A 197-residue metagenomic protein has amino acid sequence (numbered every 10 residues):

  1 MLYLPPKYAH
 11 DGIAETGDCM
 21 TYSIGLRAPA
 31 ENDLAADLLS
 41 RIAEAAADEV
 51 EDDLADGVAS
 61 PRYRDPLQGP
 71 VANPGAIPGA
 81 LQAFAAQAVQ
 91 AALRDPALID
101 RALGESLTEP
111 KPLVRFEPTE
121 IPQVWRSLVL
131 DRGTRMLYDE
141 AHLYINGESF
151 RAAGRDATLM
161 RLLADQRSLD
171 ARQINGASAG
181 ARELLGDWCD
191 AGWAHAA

Functional and structural regions predicted by a protein language model:
M1-A9, I13: Conserved metal-binding segment of the jelly-roll/cupin
A9, R27-P29, F150: Short, glycine-/Ser/Thr-/acidic-enriched flexible segments
E15-D18, S23-R64: Double-stranded beta-helix
D37-L39, D52-A102: Cofactor-binding catalytic cores of oxidoreductases
F84-L163, G186, A197: Acidic, low-complexity/disordered tracts enriched in E/D and polar residues
R155-A177: Short acidic, hydrophobic short linear motifs in intrinsically disordered regions
N175-D190: Short amphipathic alpha-helical interaction segments
